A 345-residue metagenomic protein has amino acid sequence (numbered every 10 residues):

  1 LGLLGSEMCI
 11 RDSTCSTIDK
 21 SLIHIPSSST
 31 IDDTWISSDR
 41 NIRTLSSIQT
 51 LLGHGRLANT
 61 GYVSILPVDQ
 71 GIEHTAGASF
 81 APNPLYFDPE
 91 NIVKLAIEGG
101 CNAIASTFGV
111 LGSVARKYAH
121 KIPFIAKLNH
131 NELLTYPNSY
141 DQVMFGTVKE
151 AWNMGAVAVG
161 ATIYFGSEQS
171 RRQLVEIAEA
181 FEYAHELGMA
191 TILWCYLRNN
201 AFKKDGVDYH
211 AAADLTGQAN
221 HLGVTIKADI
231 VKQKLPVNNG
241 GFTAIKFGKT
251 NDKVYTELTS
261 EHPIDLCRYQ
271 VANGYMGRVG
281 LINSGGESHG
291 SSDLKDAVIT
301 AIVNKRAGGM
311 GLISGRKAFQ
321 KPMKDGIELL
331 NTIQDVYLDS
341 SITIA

Functional and structural regions predicted by a protein language model:
L1-I10: Single conserved hydrophobic/aromatic residue that forms the stacking wall/gate of nucleotide- or nucleobase-binding
I10, G309-I313: Short acidic (Asp/Glu) and glycine-rich catalytic loops that position anionic groups and cofactors
R11-R40, S79-A96: Basic, amphipathic N-terminal segments that precede the first structured/catalytic domain
K20, S37, R43-S46, Y62-S64 (+2 more regions): Conserved structural scaffold segments of CAZyme catalytic domains across common CAZy folds
I25, A58, V63, Q70-I282 (+2 more regions): Alpha/beta enzyme core
N41-A58: N-terminal basic/disordered segments at the start of proteins
L281-E287, S314-K317: Glycine-rich beta-strand-to-loop/alpha-helix junction loops that act as flexible
A307-G308, A318-A345: C-terminal helical cap(s) of enzyme catalytic domains, especially alpha/beta-barrels
